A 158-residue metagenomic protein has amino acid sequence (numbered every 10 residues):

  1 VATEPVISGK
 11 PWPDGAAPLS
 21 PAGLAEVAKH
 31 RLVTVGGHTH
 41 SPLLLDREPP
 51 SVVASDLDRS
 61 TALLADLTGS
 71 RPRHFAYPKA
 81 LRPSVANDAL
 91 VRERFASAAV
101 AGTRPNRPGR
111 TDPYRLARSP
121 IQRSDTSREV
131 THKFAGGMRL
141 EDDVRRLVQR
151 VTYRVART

Functional and structural regions predicted by a protein language model:
V1-L32, D66, R71: Active-site beta->alpha N-cap acidic-glycine motif
V1-P5, H40, T103: Histidine-centered beta-alpha loop that forms part of the nucleotide-sugar donor binding/catalytic region in diverse
I7-P11, L43-E48: A short acidic, helix-capping loop that chelates divalent metal ions and anchors anionic groups
H30, R47-H74, K79-T158: C-terminal active-site subregion of NodB/CE4 polysaccharide deacetylases
V35-P42: Histidine-centered catalytic micro-motifs
